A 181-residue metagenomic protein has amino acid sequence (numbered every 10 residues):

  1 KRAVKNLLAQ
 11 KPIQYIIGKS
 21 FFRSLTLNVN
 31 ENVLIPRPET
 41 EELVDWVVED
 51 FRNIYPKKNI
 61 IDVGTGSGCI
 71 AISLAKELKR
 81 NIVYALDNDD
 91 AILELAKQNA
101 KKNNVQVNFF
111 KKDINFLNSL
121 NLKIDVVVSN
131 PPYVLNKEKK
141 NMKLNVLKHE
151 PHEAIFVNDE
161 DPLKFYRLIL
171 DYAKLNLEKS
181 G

Functional and structural regions predicted by a protein language model:
K1, N88, D161-F165: Soluble or luminal CAZymes and related metallo-dependent hydrolases
K1-D50: Conserved AdoMet
Q10, I124-D125, L147: S-adenosylmethionine
L34, K58, V83, A154-D161: Acidic, proline/glycine-rich intrinsically disordered inter-domain spacer in sigma factors
E39-N141: Conserved SAM/SAH cofactor-binding pocket of Class I
L74, V146, I169, A173: Class I S-adenosylmethionine-dependent transferase superfamily signal
Y133-F165: Mobile active-site "lid"/loop adjacent to the S-adenosyl-L-methionine
D159-G181: Conserved Class I SAM-dependent methyltransferase catalytic core
